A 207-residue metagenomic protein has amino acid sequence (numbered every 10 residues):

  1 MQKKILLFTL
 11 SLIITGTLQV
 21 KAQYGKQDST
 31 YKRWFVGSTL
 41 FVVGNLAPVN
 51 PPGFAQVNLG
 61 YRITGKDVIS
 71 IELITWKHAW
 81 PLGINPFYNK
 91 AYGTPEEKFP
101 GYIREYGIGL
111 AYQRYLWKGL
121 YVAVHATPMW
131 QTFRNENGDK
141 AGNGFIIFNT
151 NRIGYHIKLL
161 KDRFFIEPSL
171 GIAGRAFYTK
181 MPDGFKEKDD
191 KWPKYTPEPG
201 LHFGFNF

Functional and structural regions predicted by a protein language model:
M1-Q27, F203, F207: Bacterial Sec-dependent N-terminal signal peptides
A22-N89, G204: Short glycine/proline- and aromatic-enriched beta-strand/turn motifs that initiate or cap beta-hairpins
D28-T30, A47-P51, K98-R104, D139-I146 (+1 more regions): Replace "Gram-negative outer membrane beta-barrel proteins" with "bacterial and organellar outer membrane beta-barrel
G37-V42, A91-P95, N135-G138, D183-E187: Extracytoplasmic loops and strand-loop junctions of Gram-negative outer membrane beta-barrel proteins
G60-P168: Gram-negative (and chloroplast) outer-membrane scaffold detector with strong preference for beta-barrel transmembrane
Y178-K180: Outer-membrane beta-barrel porins/channels
P193-F207: Outer-membrane beta-barrel "beta-signal"
